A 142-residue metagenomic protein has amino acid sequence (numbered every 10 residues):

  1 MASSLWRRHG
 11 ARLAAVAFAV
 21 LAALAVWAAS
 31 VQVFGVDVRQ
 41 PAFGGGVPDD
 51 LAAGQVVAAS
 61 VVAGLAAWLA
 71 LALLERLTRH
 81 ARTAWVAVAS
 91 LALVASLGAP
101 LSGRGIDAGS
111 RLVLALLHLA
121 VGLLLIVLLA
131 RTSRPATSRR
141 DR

Functional and structural regions predicted by a protein language model:
W6-V31: N-terminal signal-anchor transmembrane alpha helix
R12, A72-L93: Internal alpha-helical transmembrane segments of multi-pass membrane proteins
A14-A15, L24, A120-R142: Membrane-water interface at the C-terminal end of transmembrane alpha helices
L24, L91-L101: Aromatic-anchored segments of alpha-helical transmembrane domains
V26-G35, L71, E75, R79 (+1 more regions): Membrane-water interface at transmembrane helix exits
V38-A52: Perimembrane loop-to-helix junctions flanking transmembrane segments
A58-L71: Hydrophobic alpha-helical transmembrane segments
G98-V113: Membrane-helix boundary connector in multi-pass membrane proteins
